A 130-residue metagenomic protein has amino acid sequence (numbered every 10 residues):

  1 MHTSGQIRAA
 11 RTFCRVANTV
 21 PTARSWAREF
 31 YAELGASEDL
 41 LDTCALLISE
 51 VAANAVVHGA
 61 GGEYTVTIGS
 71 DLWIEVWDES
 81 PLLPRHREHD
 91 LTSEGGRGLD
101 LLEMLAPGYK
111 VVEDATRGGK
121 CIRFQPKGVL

Functional and structural regions predicted by a protein language model:
M1-A10, V56-L130: Conserved beta-strand-loop-beta-strand hairpin that lines the nucleotide-binding pocket of ATP/GTP-utilizing enzymes
A10-T22: STAS-typified acidic loop motif
R11-F13, A36-E38, L83: A short, structure-level motif marking secondary-structure boundaries and short turns
N18, G35, D39, H89-G96: Residues at secondary-structure transition points
P21, S25-S49: Conserved short strand/loop->alpha-helix "switch" segment adjacent to the catalytic nucleotide/phosphoryl-transfer site
D39-L40, C44-V66: Charged, well-structured alpha/beta interaction segments
